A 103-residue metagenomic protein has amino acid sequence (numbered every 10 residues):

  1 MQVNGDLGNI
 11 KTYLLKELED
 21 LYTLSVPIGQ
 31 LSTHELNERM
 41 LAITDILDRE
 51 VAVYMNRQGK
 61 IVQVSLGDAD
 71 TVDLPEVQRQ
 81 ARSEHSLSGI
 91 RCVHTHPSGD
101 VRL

Functional and structural regions predicted by a protein language model:
M1-T23, E76-L103: Active-site-proximal loop/helix of nucleotide/amide-processing enzymes and allied scaffolds
S25-I28, V53: Short, structured surface patches at the beginning of a domain
P27-A42: Short, basic/aromatic recognition patches
T44-D48: A short catalytic or substrate-binding loop motif that flags glycine-/basic-rich loops and adjacent residues that bind
E50-R57: Short beta-strand scaffold segments in enzyme catalytic cores
G59-K60, S98: Short, charged/polar surface micro-motifs in flexible loops or helix N-caps
V62-V77: Structured interaction and signal-relay segments at domain junctions
